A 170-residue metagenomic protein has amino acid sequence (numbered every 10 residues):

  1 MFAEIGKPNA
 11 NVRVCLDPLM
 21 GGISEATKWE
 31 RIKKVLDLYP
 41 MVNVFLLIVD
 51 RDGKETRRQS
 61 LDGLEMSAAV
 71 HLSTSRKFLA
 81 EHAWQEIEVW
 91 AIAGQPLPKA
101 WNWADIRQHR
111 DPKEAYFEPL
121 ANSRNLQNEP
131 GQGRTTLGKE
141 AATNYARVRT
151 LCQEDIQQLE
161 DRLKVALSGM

Functional and structural regions predicted by a protein language model:
F2-M170: C-terminal accessory helical subdomains adjacent to catalytic cores in phosphodiester- and nucleotide-handling enzymes
